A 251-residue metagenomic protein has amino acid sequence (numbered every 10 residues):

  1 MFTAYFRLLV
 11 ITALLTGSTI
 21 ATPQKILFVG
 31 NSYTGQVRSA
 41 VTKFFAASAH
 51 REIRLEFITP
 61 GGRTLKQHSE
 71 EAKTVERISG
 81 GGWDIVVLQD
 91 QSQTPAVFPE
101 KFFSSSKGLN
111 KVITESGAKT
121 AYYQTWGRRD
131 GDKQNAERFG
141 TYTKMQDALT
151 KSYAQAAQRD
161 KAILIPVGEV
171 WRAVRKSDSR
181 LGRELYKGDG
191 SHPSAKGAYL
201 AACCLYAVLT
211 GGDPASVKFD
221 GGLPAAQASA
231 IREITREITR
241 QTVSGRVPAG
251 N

Functional and structural regions predicted by a protein language model:
F2-I11: Sec-dependent signal peptide recognition, specifically the positively charged N-region followed immediately by
V10-A21: Hydrophobic h-region of N-terminal signal peptides that target proteins for export in Gram-negative bacteria
K25-T114: Conserved SGNH/GDSL esterase-like catalytic core that processes O-acyl groups on lipids and polysaccharides
V75-A195, A207-V208, P214-S216: Alpha-helical cap/lid subdomain in secreted, periplasmic, or secretory-pathway luminal O-acyl-processing enzymes
L185, D189-H192, K196-N251: Conserved catalytic region of serine esterases and O-acyltransferases that act on ester linkages in lipids
